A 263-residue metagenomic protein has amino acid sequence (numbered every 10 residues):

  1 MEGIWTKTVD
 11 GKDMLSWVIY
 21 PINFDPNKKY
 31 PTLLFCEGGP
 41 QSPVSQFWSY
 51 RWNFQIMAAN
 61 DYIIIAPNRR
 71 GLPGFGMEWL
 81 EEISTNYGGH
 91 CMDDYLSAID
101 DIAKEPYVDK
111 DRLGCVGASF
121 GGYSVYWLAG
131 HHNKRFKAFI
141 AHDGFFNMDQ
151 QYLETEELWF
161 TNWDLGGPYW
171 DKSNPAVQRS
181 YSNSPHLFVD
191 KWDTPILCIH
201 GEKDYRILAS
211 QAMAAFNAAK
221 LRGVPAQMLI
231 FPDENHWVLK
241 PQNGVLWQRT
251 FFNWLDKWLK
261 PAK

Functional and structural regions predicted by a protein language model:
M1, D13, K29-Y30, F136 (+2 more regions): A structure-centric signal for secondary-structure junctions around beta-strands
M1-K28: N-terminal cap/lid segment of alpha/beta-hydrolase-fold proteins
L15-W17, L33, I63, L197: Residues embedded in well-ordered beta-strands
S16, P26-K28, V44, D149 (+2 more regions): Short acidic, gly/pro-rich beta-turn/loop elements at beta-sheet edges and active-site/ligand-binding grooves
I19, F35-C36, V116, I199: Short hydrophobic segments within beta-strands
F24-Y30, F35-G76: Short substrate-entry loop that stabilizes the transition state in hydrolases
N53, A58, A66-K263: Active-site-proximal cap/loop segments of hydrolase catalytic domains
